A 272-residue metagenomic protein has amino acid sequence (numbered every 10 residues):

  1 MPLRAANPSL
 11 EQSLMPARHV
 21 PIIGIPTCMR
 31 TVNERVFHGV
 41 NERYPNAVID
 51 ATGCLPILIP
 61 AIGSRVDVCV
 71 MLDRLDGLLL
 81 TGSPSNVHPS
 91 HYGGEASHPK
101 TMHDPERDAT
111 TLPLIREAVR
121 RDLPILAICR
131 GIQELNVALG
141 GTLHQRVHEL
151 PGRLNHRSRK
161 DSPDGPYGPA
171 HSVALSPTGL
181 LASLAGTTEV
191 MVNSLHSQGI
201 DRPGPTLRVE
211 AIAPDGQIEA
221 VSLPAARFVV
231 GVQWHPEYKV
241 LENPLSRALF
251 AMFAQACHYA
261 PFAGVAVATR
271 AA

Functional and structural regions predicted by a protein language model:
M1-L126, V137-L139, H144, H148-M191 (+4 more regions): N-terminal beta1-alpha1 cap of cysteine-dependent amidohydrolase-like domains
C129: Conserved G/P- and acidic residue-centered "switch" motifs that form tight phosphate/ATP-binding loops in soluble
I132-E134: Hydrophobic, aromatic-enriched interface-forming segments
V230-Q233: Active-site-proximal beta-strand elements of phosphoester/diester hydrolases
